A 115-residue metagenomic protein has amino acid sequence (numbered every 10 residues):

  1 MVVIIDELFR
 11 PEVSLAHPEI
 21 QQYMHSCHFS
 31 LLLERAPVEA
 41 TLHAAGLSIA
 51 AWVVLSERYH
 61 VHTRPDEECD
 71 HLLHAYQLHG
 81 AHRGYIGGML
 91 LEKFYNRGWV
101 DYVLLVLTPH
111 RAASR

Functional and structural regions predicted by a protein language model:
M1, S26-L31, H74-H79: Glycine-rich loops and low-complexity Gly/Arg-rich segments that provide flexible linkers or classic glycine-based
M1-E7: Conserved beta-strand signature within the Rossmann-like core of class I S-adenosyl-L-methionine
E7-L8, L55: Histidine- and/or cysteine-centered catalytic micro-motif in compact active-site loops
L8-F29: Short, glycine-/aromatic-enriched active-site segment of Class I SAM-dependent methyltransferases
V13-P18, E34, G80-A81: General structural signal for secondary-structure boundaries
S14, T41, N96: Short, conserved, surface-exposed binding loops centered on an aromatic residue
S30-W52: Short alpha-helix
A50-R115: Conserved Class I S-adenosyl-L-methionine
